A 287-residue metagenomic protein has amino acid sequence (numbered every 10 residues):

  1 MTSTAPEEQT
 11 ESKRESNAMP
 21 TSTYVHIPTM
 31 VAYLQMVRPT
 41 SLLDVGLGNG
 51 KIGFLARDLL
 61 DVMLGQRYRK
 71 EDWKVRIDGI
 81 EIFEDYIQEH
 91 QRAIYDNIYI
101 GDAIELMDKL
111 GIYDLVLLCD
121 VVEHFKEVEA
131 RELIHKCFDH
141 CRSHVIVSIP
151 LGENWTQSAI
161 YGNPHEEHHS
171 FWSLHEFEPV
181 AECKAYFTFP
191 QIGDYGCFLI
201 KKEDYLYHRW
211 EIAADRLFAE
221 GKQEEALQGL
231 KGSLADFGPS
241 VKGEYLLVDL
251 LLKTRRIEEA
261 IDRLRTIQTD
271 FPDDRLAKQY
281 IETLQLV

Functional and structural regions predicted by a protein language model:
M1-L115, V128-H135, H140, N163-E178 (+2 more regions): Conserved N-terminal segment of class I S-adenosyl-L-methionine
R142-L151: Conserved beta-strand signature within the Rossmann-like core of class I S-adenosyl-L-methionine
